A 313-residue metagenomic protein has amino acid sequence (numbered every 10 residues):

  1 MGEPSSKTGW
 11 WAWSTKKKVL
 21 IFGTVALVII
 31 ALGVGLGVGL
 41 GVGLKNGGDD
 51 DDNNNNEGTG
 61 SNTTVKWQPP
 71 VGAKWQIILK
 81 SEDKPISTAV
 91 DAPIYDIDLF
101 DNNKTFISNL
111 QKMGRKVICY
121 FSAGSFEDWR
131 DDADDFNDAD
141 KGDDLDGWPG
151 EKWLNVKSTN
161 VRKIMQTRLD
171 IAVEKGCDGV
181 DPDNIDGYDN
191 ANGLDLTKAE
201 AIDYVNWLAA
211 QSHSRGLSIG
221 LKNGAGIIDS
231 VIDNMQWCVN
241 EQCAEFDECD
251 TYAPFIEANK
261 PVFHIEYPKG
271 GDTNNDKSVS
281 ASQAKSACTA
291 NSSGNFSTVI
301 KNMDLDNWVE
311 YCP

Functional and structural regions predicted by a protein language model:
M1-K17: Intrinsically disordered, low-complexity terminal tails of fungal membrane proteins
T8-W11, K45-E57: Extracellular Ser/Thr-rich, low-complexity/disordered mucin-like segments
K18, N53-P313: Glycan-processing catalytic domains of CAZymes
K18-D50: Alpha-helical transmembrane segments in eukaryotic/viral proteins
